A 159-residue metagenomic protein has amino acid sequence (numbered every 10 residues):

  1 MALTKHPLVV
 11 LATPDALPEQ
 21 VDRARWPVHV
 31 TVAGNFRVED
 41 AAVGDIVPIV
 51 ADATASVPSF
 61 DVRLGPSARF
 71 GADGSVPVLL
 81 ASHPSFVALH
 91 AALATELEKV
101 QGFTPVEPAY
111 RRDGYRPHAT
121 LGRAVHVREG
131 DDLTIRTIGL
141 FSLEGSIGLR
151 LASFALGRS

Functional and structural regions predicted by a protein language model:
M1-R63, R69, H83-S142, F154-S159: Basic, often amphipathic N-terminal segments
A68-G74: Short, basic/glycine-rich phosphate-binding loops at helix/coil junctions that contact nucleotide phosphates
G74-H83: Short, low-order "capping/linker" segments at domain edges
L80, L149-A152: Short, well-ordered strand-loop elements centered on a beta-strand within folded domains, enriched for acidic residues
L143-L149: Acidic/polar low-complexity flexible segments
